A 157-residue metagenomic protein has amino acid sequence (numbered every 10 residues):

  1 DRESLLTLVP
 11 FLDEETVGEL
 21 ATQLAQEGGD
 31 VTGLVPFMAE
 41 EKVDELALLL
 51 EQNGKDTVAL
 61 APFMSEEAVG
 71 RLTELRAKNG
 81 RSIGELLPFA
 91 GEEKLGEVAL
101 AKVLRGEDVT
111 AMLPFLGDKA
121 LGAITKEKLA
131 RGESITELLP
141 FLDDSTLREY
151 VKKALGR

Functional and structural regions predicted by a protein language model:
D1-R157: Non-catalytic all-alpha helical scaffold/repeat segments
